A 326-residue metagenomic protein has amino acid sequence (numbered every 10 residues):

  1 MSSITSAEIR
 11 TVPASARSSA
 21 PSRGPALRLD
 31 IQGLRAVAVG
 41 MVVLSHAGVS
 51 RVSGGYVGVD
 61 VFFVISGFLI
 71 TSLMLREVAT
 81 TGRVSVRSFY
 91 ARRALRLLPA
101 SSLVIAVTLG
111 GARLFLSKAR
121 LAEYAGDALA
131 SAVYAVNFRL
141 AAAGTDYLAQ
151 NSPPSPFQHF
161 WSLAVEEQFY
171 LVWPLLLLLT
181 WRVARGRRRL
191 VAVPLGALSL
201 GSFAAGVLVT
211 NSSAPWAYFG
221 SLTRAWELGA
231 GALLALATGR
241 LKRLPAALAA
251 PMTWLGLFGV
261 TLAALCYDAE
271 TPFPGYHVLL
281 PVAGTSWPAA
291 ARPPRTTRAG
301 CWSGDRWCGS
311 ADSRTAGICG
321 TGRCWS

Functional and structural regions predicted by a protein language model:
S2-S326: Membrane-interface helix/loop caps of multi-pass membrane proteins
